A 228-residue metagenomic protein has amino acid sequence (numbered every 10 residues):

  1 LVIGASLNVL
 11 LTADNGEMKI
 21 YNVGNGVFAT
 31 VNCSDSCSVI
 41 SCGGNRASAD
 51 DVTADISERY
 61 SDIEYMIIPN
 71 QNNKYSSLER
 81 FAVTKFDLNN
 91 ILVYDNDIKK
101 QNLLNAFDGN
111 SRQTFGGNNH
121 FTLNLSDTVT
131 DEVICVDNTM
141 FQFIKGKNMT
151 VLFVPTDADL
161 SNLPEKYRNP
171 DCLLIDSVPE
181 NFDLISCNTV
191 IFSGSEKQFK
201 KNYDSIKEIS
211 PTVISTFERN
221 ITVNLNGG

Functional and structural regions predicted by a protein language model:
L1-Y65, N105-C172, S177-E180, T216-G228: Core dinuclear metal-dependent hydrolase active-site scaffold
C42-G44, D95-D97, G194-E196, G227: A mature extracytoplasmic/lumenal domain signature
S48, V52, Y75-L78, L103 (+1 more regions): Stable alpha-helical elements in mature extracytoplasmic
R59, F81-F86, E165, D183-L184: Short, surface-exposed basic-aromatic patches at helix termini and helix-loop junctions that form
Y65-Y75, D95, S177-P179, G194-E196: Histidine-centered divalent metal-coordination motifs
N72-D108, V190: Active-site HxH/HxHxD metal-binding segment of metal-dependent hydrolases
N89, K100-G116, N202-I214: Short acidic, glycine/proline-enriched helix-loop-strand junctions
N90, L160-N220: Cap/insert and terminal regions of metallo-dependent hydrolase folds
